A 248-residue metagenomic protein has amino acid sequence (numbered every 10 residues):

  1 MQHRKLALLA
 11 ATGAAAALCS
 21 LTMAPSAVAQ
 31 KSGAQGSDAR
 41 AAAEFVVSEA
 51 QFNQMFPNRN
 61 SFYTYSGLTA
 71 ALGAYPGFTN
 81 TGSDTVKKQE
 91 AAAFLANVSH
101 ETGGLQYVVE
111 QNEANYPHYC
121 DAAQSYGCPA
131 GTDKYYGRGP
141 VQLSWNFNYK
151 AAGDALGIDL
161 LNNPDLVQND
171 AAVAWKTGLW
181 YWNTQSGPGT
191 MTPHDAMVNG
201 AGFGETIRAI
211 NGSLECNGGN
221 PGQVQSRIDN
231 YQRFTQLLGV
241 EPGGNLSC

Functional and structural regions predicted by a protein language model:
M1-Q30: Secretory targeting and sorting signals
Q35-M55, Q185-G187, G204-C248: Extracellular low-complexity, O-glycosylation-prone Ser/Thr/Pro/Gly-rich "stalks" and linkers flanking catalytic
A41-G67, E90-T184, G202, T206-A209: Peptidoglycan-targeting cell-wall enzymes and recognition modules
A71-A74, A114: Extended, non-catalytic subsegments within catalytic or DNA/protein-binding/adaptor domains
G73-V86: Helix-loop segments that flank and shape redox-cofactor active sites
F78-T81, H100-E110, P188, S213-N220: Secretory-pathway/luminal and periplasmic proteins that interact with or process carbohydrate-rich
M197: Surface-exposed ligand/attachment interfaces on beta-rich extracellular proteins
